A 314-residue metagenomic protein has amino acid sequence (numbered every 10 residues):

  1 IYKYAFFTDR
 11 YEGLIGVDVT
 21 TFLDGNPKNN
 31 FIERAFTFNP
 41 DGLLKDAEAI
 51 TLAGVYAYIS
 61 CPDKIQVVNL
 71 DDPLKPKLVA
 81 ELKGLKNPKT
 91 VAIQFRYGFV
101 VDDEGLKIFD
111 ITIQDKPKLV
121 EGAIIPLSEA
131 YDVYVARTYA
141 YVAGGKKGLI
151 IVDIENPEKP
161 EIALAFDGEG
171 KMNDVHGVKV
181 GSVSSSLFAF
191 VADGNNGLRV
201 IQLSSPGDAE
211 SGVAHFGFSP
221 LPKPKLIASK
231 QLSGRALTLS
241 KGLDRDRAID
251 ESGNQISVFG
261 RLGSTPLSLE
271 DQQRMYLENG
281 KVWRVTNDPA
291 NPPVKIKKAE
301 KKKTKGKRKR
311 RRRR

Functional and structural regions predicted by a protein language model:
I1-R314: Feature marking well-ordered beta-strand scaffolds used for ligand recognition
